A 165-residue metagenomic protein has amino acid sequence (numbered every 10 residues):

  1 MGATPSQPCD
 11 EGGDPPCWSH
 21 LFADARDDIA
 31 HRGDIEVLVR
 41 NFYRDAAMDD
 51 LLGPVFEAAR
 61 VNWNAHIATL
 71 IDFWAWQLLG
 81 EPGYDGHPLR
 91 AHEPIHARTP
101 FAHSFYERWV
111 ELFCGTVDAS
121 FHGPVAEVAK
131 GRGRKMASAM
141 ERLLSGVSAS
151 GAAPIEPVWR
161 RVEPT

Functional and structural regions predicted by a protein language model:
G2-T165: Core of compact, soluble alpha-helical bundle domains
